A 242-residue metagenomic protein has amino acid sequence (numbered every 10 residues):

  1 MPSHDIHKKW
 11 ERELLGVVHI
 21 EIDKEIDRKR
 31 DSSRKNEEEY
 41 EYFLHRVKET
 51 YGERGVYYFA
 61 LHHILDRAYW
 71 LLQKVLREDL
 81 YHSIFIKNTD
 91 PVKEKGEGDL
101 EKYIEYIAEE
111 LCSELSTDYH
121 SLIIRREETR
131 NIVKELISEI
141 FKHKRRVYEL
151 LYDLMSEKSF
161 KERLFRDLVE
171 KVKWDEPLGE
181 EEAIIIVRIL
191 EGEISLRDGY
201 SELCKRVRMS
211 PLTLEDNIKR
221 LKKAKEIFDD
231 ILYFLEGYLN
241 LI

Functional and structural regions predicted by a protein language model:
M1-I242: N-terminal membrane-targeting hydrophobic helices
